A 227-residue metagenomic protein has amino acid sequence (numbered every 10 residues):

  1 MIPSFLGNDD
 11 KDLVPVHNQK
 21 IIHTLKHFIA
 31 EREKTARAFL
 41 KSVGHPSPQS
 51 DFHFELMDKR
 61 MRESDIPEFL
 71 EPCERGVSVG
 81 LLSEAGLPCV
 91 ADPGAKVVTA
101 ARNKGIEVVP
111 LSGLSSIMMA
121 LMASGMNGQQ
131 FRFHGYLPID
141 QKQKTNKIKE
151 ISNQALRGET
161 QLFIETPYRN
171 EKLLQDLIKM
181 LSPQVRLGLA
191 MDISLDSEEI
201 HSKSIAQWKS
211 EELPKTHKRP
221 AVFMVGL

Functional and structural regions predicted by a protein language model:
M1-M57: Glycine-rich, flexible N-terminal cofactor/catalytic loop recognition
L6-G7, E84-P88, P167-R169: Short glycine-rich anion-binding loops that position phosphate/pyrophosphate groups of nucleotides and phosphorylated
I22-F28, G105-V109, T160-Q161: Short active-site oxyanion
E55-R62, L137-Q141: Conserved helicase motor
R75-P93: Ordered, amphipathic secondary-structure segments that act as subunit-interaction surfaces in large macromolecular
V77-S78, R157-L227: A contiguous loop/helix-start segment that scaffolds small-molecule binding in enzyme catalytic cores
P88-K104, L177-I178: Short Gly/Thr/Asp-enriched flexible loops that form oxyanion-binding sites at enzyme active sites
K96-Q154: Class I SAM-dependent methyltransferase SAM-binding "motif I" and its flanking Rossmann-like core
